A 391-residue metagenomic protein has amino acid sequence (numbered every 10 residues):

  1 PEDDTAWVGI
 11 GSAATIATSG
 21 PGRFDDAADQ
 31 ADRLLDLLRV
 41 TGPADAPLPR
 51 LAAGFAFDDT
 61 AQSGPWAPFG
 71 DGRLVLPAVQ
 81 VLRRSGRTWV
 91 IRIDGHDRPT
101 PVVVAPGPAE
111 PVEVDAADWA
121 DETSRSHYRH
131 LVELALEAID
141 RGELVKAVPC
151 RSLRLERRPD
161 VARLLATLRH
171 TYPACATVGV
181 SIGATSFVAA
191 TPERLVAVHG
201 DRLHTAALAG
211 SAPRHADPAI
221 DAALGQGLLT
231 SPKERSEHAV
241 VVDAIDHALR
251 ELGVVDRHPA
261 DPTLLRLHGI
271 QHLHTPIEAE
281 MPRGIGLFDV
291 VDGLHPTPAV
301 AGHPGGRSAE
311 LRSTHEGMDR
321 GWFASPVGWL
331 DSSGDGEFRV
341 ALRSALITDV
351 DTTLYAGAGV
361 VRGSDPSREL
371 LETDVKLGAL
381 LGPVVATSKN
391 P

Functional and structural regions predicted by a protein language model:
P1-E2, R50-A52, V145-A147, A174-S181: A short, Trp-centered hydrophobic/proline-enriched beta-strand micro-motif
P1-L38, L153-L155, A162: Short Lys/Arg-enriched alpha/beta "domain-start" segment
V8-G9, A14, A67-P68, V75 (+5 more regions): An anion-binding catalytic pocket shared by soluble metabolic enzymes
A28-L155, P232, L252-V255, G382-V385 (+1 more regions): Non-catalytic accessory segments adjacent to catalytic cores
A53, V81, G142, V196 (+4 more regions): A residue-level signal for conserved active-site and pocket-lining positions in enzyme catalytic cores
R83-P108, A197-P276, E280, T348-P391: Cytosolic ligand/metal-binding cores
R151-R154, I182-F187, I245-H247, P262-I270 (+2 more regions): A glycine-rich phosphate-binding loop feature that marks nucleotide/adenosyl-phosphate handling sites
P276-P391: Conserved hydrophobic core element of enzyme catalytic domains
